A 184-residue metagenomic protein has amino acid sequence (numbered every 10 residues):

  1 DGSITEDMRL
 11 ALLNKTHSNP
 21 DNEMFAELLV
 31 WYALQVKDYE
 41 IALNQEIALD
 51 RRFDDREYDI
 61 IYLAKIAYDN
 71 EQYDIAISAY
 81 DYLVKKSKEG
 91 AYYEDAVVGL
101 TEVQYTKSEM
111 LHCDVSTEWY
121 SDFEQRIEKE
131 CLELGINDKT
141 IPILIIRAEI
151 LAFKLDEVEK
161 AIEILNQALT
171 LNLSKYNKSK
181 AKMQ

Functional and structural regions predicted by a protein language model:
D1-Q184: Acidic, polar-rich low-complexity tracts and alpha-helical solenoid repeat scaffolds
